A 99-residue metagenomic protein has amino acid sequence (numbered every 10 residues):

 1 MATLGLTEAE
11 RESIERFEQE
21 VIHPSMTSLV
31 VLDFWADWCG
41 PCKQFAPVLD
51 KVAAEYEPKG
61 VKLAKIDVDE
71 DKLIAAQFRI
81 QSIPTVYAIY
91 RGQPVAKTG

Functional and structural regions predicted by a protein language model:
M1-E8: N-proximal helix/coil linker or "cap" segments that precede and/or mark the start of modular domains
E10-V30: A short beta-strand-turn-helix
S28, W35-W38, S82: Short pre-active-site segment immediately N-terminal to redox-active cysteine/selenocysteine motifs in thiol-based
C39-C42, V86: The canonical Cys-X-X-Cys-His
P41-P58: Typically the conserved alpha-helix immediately C-terminal to a functionally engaged Cys/Sec in thioredoxin-like
I66-I74: Structural microenvironment flanking redox-active thiols in thiol-disulfide oxidoreductases
R79-G99: Non-catalytic, surface beta->alpha helical segment in thiol-disulfide oxidoreductase systems
